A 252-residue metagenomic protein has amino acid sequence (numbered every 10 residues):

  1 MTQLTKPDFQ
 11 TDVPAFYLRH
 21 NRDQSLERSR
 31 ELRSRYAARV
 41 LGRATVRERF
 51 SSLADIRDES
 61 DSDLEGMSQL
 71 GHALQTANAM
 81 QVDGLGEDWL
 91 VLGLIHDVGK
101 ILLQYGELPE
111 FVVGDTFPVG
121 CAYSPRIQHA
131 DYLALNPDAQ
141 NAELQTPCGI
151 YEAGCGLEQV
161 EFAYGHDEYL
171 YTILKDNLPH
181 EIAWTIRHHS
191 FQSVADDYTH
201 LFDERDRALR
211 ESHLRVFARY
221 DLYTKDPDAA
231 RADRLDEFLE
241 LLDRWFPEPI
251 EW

Functional and structural regions predicted by a protein language model:
M1-T45, D55, I250-W252: Non-catalytic interface/linker regions that flank or bridge core catalytic/transmembrane domains
F16, H20, R30-A37, S60 (+4 more regions): Generic preference for well-ordered secondary structure
Y17, F50, A77, L239-L242: A generic alpha-helix structural signal
S29, R43-F50, P179, R210 (+1 more regions): Alpha-helix initiation and N-capping motif
S34-G71, A153-C155: Active-site flanking loop/helix segments enriched in acidic
I56-E59, Y220-Y223, R244-E248: Surface-exposed polar/charged interaction patches
E65-A232: Divalent metal-dependent catalytic cores for phosphoryl transfer on phosphate-bearing substrates
E237-W252: Charged phosphate-binding loop/patch that engages nucleotide di/tri-phosphates or the phosphate backbone of nucleic
